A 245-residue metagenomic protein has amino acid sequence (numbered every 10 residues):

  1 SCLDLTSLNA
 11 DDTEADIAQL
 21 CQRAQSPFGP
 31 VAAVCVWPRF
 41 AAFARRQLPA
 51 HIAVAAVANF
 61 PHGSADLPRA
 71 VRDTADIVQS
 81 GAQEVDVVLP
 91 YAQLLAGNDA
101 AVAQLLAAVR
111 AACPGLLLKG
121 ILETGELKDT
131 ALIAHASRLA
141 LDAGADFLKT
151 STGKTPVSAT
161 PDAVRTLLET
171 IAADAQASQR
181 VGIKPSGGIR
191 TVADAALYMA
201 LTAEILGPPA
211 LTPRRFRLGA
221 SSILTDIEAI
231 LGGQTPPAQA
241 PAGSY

Functional and structural regions predicted by a protein language model:
C2, T6-G29, R39-I183, V192-S221 (+1 more regions): Alpha/beta enzyme core
A33-V36: Short, hydrophobic beta-strand segments that form beta-sheet elements in well-ordered domains
S186: Terminal helix/beta-alpha structural elements that buttress the NAD(P)+-binding lobe
I189: Short donor-sugar binding/catalytic loops of nucleotide-sugar-dependent glycosyltransferases, especially enzymes
